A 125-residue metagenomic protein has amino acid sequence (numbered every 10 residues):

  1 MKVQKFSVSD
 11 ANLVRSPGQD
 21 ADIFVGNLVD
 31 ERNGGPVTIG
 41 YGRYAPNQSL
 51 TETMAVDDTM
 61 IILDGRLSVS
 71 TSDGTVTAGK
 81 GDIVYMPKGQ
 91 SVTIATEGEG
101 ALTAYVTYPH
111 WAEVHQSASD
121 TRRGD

Functional and structural regions predicted by a protein language model:
M1-P36, G40, D120-D125: A short, N-terminal "cap"/entry segment at the start of jelly-roll beta-barrel domains of the cupin/DSBH fold
V37-I39, D57, A101-T103: Structural motif
T38-M54, K88: Conserved short histidine dyad/triad with adjacent acidic residue
R43-Y44, T53-V69: Short, conserved beta-strand element in jelly-roll/cupin
L67, G74-T75, Q90, G100: Short acidic/polar mixed-charge low-complexity motifs
S72-K88: Short acidic-glycine-tyrosine-enriched beta hairpin
K88-V114: Ligand-binding loop in jelly-roll beta-barrel domains
V114-D120: Short, charged, intrinsically disordered terminal tails
